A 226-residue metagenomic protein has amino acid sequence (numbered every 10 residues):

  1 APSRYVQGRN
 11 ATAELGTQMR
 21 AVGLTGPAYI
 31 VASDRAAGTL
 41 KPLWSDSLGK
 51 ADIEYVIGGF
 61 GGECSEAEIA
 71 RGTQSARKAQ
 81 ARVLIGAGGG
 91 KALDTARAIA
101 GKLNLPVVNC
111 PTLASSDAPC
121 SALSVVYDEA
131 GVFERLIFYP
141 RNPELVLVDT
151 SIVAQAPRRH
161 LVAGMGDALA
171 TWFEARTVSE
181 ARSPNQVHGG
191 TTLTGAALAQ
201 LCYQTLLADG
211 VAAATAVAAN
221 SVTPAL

Functional and structural regions predicted by a protein language model:
A1-V83: ATP/NTP phosphate-donor binding region
Q7, G58, I85, V108-C110 (+1 more regions): General beta-strand structural signal in soluble alpha/beta enzymes
R20, L24, G49, R77 (+4 more regions): Generic secondary-structure signature for well-ordered alpha-helical cores
L40-P42, T95-R97, P119-C120, P157: Short glycine-/acidic-enriched loop or helix-start segments at secondary-structure transitions that form or flank
A76-I99, L103-L113: A short, small-residue-rich loop immediately preceding and capping a beta-strand
G101-L198: A glycine/threonine-rich phosphate-anchoring loop and its flanking beta-alpha core in nucleotide/phosphate-binding
Q186-L226: Active-site segments that bind and position negatively charged phosphate/pyrophosphate groups
